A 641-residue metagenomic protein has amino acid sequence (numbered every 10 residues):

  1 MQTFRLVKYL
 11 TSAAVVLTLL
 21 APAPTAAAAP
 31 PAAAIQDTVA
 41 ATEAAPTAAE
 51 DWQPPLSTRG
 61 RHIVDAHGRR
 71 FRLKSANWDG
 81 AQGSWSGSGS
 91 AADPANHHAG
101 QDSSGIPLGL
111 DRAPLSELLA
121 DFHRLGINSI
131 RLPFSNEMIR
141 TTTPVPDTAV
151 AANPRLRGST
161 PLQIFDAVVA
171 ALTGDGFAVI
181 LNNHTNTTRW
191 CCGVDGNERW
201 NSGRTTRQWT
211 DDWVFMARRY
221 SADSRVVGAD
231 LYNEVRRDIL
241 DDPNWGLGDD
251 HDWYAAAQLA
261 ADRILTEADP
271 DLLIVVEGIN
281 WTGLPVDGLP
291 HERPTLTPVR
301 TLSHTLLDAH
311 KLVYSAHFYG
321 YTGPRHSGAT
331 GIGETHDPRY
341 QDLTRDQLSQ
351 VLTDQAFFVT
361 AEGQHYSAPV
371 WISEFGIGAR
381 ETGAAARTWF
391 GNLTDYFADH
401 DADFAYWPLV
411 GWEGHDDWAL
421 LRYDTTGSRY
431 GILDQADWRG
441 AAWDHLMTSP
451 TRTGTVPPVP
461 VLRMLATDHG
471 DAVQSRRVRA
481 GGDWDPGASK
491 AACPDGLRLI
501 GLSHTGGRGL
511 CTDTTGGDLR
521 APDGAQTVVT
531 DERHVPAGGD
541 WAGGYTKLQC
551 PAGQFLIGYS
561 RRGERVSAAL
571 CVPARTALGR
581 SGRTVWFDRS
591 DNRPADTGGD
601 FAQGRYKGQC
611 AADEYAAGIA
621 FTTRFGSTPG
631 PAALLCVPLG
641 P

Functional and structural regions predicted by a protein language model:
M1-A34: Secretory targeting and sorting signals
A23-A48, T453-L465: N-terminal low-complexity, Pro/Thr-rich disordered segments that flank secretion/membrane-targeting signals
P30, D37-S129, G363: N-terminal carbohydrate-binding accessory modules
P55, A99-P107, D111, N201-G203 (+2 more regions): Extracellular glycoside hydrolase catalytic/binding regions
A66, A76-A81, P133-E137, N182-N186 (+6 more regions): Active-site-proximal beta-strand/loop segments in catalytic clefts of secreted hydrolases
D102-I130, M138-R140, V145-G228, A255-I264: An active-site-proximal structural segment forming one wall of the substrate-binding cleft that immediately precedes
T382-A466: Aromatic-rich peripheral "rim/lid" segments of glycoside hydrolase catalytic domains that contact and position glycan
M464-P641: Lectin-type carbohydrate-recognition ectodomains
